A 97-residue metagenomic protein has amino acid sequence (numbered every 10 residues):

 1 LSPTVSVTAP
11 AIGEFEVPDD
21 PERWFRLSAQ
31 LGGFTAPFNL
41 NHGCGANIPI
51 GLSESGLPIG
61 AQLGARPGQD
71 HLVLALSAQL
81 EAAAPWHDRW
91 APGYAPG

Functional and structural regions predicted by a protein language model:
L1-P3, A46-N47: Paired acidic/hydrophobic, glycine-rich loop segments that form the ligand-binding mouth/hinge of periplasmic-binding
S2-L40, L72, W90-P96: Serine-dependent amide/ester hydrolase catalytic core
N39-G97: Structural helix-boundary/capping segments
